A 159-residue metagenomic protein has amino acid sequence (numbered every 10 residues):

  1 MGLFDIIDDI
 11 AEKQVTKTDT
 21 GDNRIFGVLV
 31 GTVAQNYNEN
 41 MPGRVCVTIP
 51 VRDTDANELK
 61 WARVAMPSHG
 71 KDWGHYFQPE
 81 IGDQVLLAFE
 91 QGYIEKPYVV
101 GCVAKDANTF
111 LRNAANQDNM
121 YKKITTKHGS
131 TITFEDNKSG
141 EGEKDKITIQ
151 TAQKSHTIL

Functional and structural regions predicted by a protein language model:
M1-L159: Amphipathic alpha-helical and helix-coil boundary elements used as assembly and membrane-proximal scaffolds
